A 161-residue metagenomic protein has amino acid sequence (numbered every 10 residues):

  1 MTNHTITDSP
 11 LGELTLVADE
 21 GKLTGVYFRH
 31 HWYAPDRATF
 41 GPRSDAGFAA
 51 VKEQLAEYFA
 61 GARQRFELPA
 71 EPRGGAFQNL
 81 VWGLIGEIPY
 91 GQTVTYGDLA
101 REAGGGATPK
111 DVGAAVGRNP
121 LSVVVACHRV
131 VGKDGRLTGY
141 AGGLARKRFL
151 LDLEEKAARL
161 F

Functional and structural regions predicted by a protein language model:
M1-A107, E155-F161: Basic nucleic-acid-binding alpha-helical/helix-turn surface characteristic of O6-alkylguanine DNA
A107-N119: Regulatory, non-catalytic segments
V124: Major-groove DNA-recognition helix of helix-turn-helix-type DNA-binding domains
C127: Short cysteine clusters
K133-F161: …primarily DNA-binding HTH/wHTH and HhH modules…
